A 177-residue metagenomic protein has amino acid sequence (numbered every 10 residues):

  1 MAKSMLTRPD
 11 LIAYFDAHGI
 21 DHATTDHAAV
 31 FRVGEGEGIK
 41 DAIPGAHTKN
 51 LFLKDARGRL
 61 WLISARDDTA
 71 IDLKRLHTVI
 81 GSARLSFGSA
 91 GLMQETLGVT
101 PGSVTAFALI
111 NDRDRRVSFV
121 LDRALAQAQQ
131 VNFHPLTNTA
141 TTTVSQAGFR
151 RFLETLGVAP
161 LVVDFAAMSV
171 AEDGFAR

Functional and structural regions predicted by a protein language model:
M1-R177: Extended, low-hydrophobicity, polar/charged segments
